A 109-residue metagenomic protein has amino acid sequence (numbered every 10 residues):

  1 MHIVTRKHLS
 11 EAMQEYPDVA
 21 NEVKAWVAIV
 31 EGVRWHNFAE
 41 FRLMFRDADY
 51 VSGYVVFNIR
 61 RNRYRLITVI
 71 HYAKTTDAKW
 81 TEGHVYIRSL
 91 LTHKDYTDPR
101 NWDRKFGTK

Functional and structural regions predicted by a protein language model:
M1-A28: Arg/Lys-rich, positively charged N-terminal/basic patches that mediate binding to nucleic acids
V4, H36, L43, V85 (+1 more regions): Residue-level signal for pocket-adjacent positions within structured domains
A25-W26, G32-W35, W102: Tryptophan-centered motif/residue detector
V27, R34, I59-R61, Y72: Generic secondary-structure microfeatures
G32-N58: A short, surface-exposed loop/turn module that caps and links secondary-structure elements
R63-K109: Enriched for short, Lys/Arg-rich terminal
